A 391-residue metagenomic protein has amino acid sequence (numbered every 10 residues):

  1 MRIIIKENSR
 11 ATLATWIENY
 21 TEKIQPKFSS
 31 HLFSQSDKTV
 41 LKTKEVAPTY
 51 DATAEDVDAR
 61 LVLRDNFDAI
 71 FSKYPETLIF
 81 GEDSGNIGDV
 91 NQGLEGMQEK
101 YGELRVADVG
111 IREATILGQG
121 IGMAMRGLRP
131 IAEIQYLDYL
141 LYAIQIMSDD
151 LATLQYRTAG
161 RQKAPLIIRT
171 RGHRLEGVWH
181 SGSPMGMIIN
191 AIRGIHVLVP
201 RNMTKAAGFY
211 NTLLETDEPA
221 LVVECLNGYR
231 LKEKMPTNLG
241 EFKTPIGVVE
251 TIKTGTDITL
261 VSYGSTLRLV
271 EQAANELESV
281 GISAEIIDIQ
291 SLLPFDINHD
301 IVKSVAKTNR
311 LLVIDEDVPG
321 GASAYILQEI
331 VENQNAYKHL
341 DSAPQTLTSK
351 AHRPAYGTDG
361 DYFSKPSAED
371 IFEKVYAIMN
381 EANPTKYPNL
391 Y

Functional and structural regions predicted by a protein language model:
M1-P219, G228, P388-Y391: Thiamine diphosphate
M1-R2, G96, L226-Y391: Thiamine diphosphate
V222: Non-catalytic, usually N-terminal nucleic-acid engagement modules in DNA/RNA processing proteins
